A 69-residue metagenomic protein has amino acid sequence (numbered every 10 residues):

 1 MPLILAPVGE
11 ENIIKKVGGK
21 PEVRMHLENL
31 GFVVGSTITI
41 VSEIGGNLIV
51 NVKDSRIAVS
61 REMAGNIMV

Functional and structural regions predicted by a protein language model:
M1-V69: Compact, glycine-rich, soluble single-domain proteins
